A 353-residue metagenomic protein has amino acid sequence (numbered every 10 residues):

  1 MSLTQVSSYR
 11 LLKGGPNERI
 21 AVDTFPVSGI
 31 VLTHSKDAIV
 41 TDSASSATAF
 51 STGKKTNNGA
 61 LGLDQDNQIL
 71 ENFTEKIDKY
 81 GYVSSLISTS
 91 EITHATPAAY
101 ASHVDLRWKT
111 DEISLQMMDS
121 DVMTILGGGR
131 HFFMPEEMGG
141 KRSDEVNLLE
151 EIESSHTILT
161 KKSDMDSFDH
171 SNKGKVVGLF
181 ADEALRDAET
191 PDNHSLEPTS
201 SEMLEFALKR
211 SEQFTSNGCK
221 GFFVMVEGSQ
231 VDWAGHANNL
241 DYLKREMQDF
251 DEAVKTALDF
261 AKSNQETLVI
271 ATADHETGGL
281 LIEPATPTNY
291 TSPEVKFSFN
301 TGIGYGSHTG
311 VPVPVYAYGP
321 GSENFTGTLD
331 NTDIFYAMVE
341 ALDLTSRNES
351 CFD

Functional and structural regions predicted by a protein language model:
M1-S8, F50-N58, D64, L70-E71 (+2 more regions): Mobile, glycine-rich extracellular loop/lid and propeptide segments that shape or gate substrate/ligand access
M1-V6, R10-T48, T93-D353: A post-motif C-terminal structural segment
